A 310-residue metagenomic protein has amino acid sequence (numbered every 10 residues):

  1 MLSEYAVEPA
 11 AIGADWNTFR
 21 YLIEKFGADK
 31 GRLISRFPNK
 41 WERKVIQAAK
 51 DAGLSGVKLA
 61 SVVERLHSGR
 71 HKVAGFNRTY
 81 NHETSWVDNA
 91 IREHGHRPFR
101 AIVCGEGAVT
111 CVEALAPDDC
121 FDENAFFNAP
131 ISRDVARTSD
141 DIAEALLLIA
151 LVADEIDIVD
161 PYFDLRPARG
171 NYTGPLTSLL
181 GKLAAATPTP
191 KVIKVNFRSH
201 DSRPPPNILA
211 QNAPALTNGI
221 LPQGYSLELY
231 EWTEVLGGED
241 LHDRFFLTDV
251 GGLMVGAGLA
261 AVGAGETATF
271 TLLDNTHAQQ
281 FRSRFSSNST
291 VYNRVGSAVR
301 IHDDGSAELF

Functional and structural regions predicted by a protein language model:
M1-S139, T173-F310: PLD/PLD-like phosphodiesterase catalytic module centered on the HKD motif
E123-P167: A structural/positional concept
P167-A168, P205: Secondary-structure boundary/capping motif
